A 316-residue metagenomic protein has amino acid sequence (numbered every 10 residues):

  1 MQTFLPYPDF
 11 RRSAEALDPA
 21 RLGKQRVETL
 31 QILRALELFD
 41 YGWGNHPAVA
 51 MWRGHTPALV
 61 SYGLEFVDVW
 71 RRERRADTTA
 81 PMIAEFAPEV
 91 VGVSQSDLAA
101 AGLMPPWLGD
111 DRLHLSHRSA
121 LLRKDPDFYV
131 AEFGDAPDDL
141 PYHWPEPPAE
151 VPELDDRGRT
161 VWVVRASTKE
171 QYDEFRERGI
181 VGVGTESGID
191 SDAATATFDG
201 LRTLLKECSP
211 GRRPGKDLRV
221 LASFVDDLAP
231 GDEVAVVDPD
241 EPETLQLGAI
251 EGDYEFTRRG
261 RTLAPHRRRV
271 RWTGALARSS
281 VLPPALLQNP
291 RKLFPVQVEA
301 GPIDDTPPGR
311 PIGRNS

Functional and structural regions predicted by a protein language model:
M1-D155: Expand to "…catalyze enediolate/carbanion chemistry for C-C bond making/breaking, isomerization, decarboxylation
G44, L228-P230, E243: Short connector loops at helix/strand junctions that flank enzyme active sites, especially segments positioning acidic
P152-D192, R261-S316: Contiguous surface segments at macromolecular interaction interfaces
A196-P230: Mixed-charge, Lys/Arg-rich low-complexity intrinsically disordered regions
V236-V237: A generic structural signal for residues embedded in beta-strands
D240: Active-site-adjacent substructure of cysteine-protease-like catalytic cores
E243-F256: Short beta-strand-centered aromatic/proline hotspots
